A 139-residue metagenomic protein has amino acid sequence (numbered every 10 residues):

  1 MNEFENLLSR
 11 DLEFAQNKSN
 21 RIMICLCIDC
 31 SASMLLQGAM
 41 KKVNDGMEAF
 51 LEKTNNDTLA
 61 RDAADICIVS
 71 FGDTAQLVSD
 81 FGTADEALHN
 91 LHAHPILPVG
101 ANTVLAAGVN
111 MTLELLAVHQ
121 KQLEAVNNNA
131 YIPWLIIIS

Functional and structural regions predicted by a protein language model:
M1-C25, C30-K41, V118-N128: Acidic, polar low-complexity linker/tail segments
M1-S9, D62-G72, A107-M111: Short, mixed-charge, low-aromatic patches
N17-F81: Von Willebrand factor
C25-S31, H89-I96: A short small-residue
L26-S31, V43, I68, T112 (+1 more regions): DG-centered beta-turn motif at the end of beta-strands
S79-H89: Short, flexible, mixed-charge acidic loops at enzyme active sites
H92-I132: Von Willebrand factor
